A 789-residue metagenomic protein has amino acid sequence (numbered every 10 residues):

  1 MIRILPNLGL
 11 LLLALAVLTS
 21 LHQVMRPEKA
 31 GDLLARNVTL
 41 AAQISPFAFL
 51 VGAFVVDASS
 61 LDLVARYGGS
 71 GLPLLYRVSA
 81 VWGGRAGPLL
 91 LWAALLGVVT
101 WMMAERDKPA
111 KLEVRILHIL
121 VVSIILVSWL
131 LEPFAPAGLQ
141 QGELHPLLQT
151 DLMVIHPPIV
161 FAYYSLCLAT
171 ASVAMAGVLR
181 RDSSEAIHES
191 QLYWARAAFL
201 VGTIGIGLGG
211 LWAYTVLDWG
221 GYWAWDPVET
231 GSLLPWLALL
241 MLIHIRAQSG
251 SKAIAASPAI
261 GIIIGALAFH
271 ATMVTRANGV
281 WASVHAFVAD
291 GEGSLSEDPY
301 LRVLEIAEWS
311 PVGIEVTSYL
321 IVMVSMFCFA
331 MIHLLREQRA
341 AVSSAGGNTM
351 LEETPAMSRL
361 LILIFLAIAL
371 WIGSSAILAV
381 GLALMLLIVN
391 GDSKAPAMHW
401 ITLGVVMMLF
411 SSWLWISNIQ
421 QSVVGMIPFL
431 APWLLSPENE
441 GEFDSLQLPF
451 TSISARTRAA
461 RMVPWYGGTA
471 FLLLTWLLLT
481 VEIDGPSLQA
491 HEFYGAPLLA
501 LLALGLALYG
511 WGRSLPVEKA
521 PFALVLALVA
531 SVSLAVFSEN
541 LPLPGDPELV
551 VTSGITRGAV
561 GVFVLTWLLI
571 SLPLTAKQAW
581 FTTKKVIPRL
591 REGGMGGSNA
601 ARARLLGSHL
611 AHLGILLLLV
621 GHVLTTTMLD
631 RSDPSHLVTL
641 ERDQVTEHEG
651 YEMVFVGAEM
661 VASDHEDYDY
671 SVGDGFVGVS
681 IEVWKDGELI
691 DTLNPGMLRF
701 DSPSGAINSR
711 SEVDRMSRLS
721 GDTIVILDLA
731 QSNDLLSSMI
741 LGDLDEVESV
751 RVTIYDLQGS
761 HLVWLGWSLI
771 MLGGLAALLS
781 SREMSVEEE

Functional and structural regions predicted by a protein language model:
M1-N7, R26-G87, L112-Q149, W212 (+2 more regions): Transmembrane helix-loop-helix hairpins at membrane boundaries of multipass inner-membrane proteins
I2-E28, S59-L61, P227-L234, A286-S296 (+3 more regions): Contiguous transmembrane helix-bundle modules in multi-pass membrane proteins
L13-V17, P88-L89, L95-V122, L126-G210: A conserved hydrophobic secondary-structure block that centers on an alpha-helix together with its immediately flanking
E28-I44, M102-V122, L179-L200, Q248-I262 (+5 more regions): Membrane-interfacial loop-to-helix junctions in multi-pass inner-membrane proteins
L40-V55, L117-W129, I263-T272, V406-L409 (+3 more regions): Hydrophobic alpha-helical membrane-insertion segments
S45-G68, S79-T100, L130-P133, L233 (+5 more regions): Transmembrane-helix bundle segments that line or gate the permeation/cavity pathway in multi-pass membrane proteins
L208-T230, V280-H285: Interfacial helix-loop-helix junctions of multi-pass membrane proteins
E647-S749, T753-L757: Extracytosolic and intramembrane catalytic regions of membrane-associated proteins in envelope/secretory systems
